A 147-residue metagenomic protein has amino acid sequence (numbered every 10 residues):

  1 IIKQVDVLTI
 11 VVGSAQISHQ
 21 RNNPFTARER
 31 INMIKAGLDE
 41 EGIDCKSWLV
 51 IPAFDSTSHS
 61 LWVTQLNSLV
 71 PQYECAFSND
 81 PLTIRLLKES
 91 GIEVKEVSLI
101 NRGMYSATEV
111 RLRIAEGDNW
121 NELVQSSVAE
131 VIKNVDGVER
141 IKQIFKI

Functional and structural regions predicted by a protein language model:
I1-I147: Nucleotidyltransferase catalytic core that binds NTPs
